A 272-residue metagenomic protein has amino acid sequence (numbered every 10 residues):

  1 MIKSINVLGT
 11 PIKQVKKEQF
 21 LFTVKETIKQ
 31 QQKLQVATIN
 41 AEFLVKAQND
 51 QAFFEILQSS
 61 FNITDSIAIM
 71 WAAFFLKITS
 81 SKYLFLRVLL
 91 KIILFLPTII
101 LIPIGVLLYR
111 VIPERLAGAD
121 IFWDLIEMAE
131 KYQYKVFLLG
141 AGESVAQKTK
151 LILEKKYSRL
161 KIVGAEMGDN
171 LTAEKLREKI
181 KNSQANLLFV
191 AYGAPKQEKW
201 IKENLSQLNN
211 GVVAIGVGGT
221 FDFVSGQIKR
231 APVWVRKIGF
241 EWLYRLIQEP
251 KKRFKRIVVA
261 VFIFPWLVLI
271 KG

Functional and structural regions predicted by a protein language model:
M1-L107: N-terminal nucleotide/polyanion-binding subdomain common to many enzyme families
K33, Y134, N209-V213: A short helix->loop->beta-strand "cap" motif at the edges of active sites that frequently abuts
Q51, I56-S59, E198-G218: A short, gly/pro- and small-residue-rich
S60, V163, N186, V212: Conserved acidic residues
M70-K77, I100-P103, R230-G272: A transmembrane-helix-recognition feature enriched in membrane-embedded lipid enzymes and envelope glyco-/phospholipid
T79-K179, S183: Conserved beta-alpha
M167-T172, N210-Q248: Short, flexible loop segments at boundaries between secondary-structure elements
Q184-F189, A194: Proline-aspartate-enriched helix->loop->beta-strand connector
